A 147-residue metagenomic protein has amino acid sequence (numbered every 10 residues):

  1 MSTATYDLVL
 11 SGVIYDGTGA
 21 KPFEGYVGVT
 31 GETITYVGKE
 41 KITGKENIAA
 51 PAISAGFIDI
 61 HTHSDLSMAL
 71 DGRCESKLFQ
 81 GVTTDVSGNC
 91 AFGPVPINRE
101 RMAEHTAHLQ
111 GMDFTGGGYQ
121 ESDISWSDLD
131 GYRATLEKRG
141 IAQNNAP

Functional and structural regions predicted by a protein language model:
M1-T43: N-terminal metal-binding scaffold of metallo-dependent hydrolase/deaminase domains
T5-L10, K41-G88: Replace "His-x-His-based motif
I14, V27-V29, N47, I53 (+1 more regions): Generic low-polarity alpha-helical segments
K21-P22, A52, G140: A generic fold-level signal
L70-P147: Divalent-metal coordination cores built from histidine and acidic residues
